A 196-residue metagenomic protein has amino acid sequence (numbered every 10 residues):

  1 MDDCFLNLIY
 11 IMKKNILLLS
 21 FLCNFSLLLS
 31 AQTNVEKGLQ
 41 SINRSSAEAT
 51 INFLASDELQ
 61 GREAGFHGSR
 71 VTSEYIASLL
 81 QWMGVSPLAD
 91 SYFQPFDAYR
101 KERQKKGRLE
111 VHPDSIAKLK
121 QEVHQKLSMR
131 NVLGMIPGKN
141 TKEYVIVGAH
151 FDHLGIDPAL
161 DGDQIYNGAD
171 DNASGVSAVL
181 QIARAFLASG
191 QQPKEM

Functional and structural regions predicted by a protein language model:
M1-V35: Bacterial Sec-dependent N-terminal signal peptides
L29-P87, I136-P137: N-terminal hydrophobic or amphipathic helices/low-complexity stretches enriched in small/hydrophobic/Pro/Gly
N34-S41, D57-H67, L119-V123, N131 (+1 more regions): Second-shell loop/turn segments in exported
A47, A64, D97-K101, I156-A159 (+1 more regions): Short capping/connector residues at structural and topological boundaries
L54, L80, E122-P158: Acidic/His- and Gly-rich active-site-bordering loop/insert found across diverse amide/peptide-bond hydrolases
R62-M135: A non-catalytic alpha/beta surface segment that caps or lines the substrate-entry region of metallo-dependent hydrolase
A117, N140-V145, P193-M196: Short coil/turn connectors at secondary-structure junctions
V147-G148, D152-H153, P158-M196: Alpha-helical metal-binding/catalytic segments enriched in His/Glu/Asp
